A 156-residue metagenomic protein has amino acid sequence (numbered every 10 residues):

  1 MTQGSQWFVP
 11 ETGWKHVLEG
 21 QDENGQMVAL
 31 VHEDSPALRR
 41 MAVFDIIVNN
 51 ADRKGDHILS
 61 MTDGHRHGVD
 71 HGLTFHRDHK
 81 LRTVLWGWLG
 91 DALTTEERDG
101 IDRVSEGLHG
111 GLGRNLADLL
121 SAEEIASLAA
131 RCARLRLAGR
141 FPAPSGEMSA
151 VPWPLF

Functional and structural regions predicted by a protein language model:
M1-F156: Phosphate/dinucleotide-binding and metal-coordinating scaffold of catalytic cores in nucleotide-dependent enzymes
